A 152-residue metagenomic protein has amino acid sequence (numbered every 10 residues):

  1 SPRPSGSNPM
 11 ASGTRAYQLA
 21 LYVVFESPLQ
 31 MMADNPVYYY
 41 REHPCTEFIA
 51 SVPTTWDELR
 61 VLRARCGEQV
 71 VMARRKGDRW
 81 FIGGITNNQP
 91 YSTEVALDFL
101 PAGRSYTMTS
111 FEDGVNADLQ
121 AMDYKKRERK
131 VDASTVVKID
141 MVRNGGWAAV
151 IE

Functional and structural regions predicted by a protein language model:
S1-V37, L62-A64: Glycan-recognition surfaces
N8-G13, L59-R60, Q69-A73, F81-G83 (+2 more regions): Generic recognition of flexible, low-complexity loop/linker segments
V24, I82, N144: Conserved, mostly hydrophobic/aromatic
N35-P36, G84-T86, L97, S110-E112 (+2 more regions): Active-site proximal loops enriched in glycine and acidic residues that flank catalytic Cys/His/Asp and coordinate
V37-F81, D118-M122: Glycan-recognition and catalytic regions of carbohydrate-active enzymes
G67-A102, Y106, W147-A148: Carbohydrate-binding surface patches
S110-S134: Solvent-exposed beta-strand/loop surfaces of large extracellular or lumenal domains
E128-E152: C-terminal beta-strand-rich structural cap/linker in extracellular carbohydrate-active enzymes
